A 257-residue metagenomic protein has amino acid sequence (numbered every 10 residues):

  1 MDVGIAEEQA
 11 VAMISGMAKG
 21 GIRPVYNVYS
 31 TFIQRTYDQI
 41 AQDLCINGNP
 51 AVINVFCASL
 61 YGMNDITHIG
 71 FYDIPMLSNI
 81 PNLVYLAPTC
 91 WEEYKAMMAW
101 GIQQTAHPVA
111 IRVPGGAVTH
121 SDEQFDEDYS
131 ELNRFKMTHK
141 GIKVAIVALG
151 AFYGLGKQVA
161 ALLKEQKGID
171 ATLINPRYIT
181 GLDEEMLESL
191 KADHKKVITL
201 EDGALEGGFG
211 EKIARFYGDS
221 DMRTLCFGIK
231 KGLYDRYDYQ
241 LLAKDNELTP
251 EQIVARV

Functional and structural regions predicted by a protein language model:
M1-D2, V25-V28, V84-A87, V147 (+2 more regions): Short catalytic-loop micro-motif centered on adjacent basic/acidic residues
M1-S59, F71-Y72: Thiamine diphosphate
E8-A10, G48, C57-I69, Q103-V257: Thiamine diphosphate
G20-I22, G48, F56-Q104, R256: Conserved thiamine diphosphate
F32-I33, C90-K95, L205-G207: Active-site glycine- and acidic-residue-rich loops that bind and position anionic ligands or nucleotide-like cofactors
R35, A96, L182: Short, conserved clusters of charged catalytic residues that mark active-site and nucleotide-handling motifs
